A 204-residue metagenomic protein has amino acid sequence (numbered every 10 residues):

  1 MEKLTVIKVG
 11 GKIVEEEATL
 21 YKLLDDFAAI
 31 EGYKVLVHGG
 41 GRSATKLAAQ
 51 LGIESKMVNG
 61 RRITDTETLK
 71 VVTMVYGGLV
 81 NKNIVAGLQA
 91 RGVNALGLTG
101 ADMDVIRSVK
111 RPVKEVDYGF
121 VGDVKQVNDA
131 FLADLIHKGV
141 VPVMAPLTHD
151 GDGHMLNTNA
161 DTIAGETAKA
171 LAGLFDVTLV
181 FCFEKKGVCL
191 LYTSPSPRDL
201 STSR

Functional and structural regions predicted by a protein language model:
M1-V35: N-terminal glycine-/serine-/threonine-rich phosphate-binding loop
I7-K8, V35-G39, L88, A95-G100 (+2 more regions): General beta-strand structural signal in soluble alpha/beta enzymes
A29, Q50, E166-F175: Alpha-helix C-terminal capping segments
A49, I53-V141: Ligand-binding beta-strand-loop-alpha-helix segment within the catalytic cores of soluble metabolic enzymes
T99, V105, A172-V188: Glycine-rich phosphate/pyrophosphate-binding loops and their adjacent beta-strand/loop elements at enzyme active sites
K138-H154, K185-S194: Active-site rim beta-loop-alpha module in soluble metabolic enzymes
P146-D150, M155-A172: Conserved mixed alpha/beta catalytic, RNA-binding, or beta-rich assembly cores of soluble enzyme, regulatory
Y192-R204: Single conserved hydrophobic/aromatic residue that forms the stacking wall/gate of nucleotide- or nucleobase-binding
